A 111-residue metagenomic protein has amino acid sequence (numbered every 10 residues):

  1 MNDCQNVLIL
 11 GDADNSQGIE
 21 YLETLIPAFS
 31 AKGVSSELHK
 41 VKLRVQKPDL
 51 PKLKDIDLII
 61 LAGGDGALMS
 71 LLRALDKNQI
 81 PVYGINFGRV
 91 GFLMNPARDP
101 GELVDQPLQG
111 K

Functional and structural regions predicted by a protein language model:
M1-D3, L25: N-terminal membrane topogenic module
D3, L10-N15, V41-K111: Small-residue-rich beta-alpha loop regions that form the catalytic core of phosphotransfer and lipid-active enzymes
L10-K40: Short, charged N-terminal beta->alpha structural module
